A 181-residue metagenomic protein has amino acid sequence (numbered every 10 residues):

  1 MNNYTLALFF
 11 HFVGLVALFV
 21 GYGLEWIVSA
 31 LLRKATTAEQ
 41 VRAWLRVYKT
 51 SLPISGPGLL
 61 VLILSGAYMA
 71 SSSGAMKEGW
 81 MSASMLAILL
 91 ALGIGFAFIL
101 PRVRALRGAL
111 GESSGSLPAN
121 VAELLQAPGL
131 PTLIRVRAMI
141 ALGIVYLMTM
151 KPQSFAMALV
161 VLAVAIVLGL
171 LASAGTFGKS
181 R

Functional and structural regions predicted by a protein language model:
M1-R181: Polytopic transmembrane helical bundles with strong interfacial aromatic enrichment
